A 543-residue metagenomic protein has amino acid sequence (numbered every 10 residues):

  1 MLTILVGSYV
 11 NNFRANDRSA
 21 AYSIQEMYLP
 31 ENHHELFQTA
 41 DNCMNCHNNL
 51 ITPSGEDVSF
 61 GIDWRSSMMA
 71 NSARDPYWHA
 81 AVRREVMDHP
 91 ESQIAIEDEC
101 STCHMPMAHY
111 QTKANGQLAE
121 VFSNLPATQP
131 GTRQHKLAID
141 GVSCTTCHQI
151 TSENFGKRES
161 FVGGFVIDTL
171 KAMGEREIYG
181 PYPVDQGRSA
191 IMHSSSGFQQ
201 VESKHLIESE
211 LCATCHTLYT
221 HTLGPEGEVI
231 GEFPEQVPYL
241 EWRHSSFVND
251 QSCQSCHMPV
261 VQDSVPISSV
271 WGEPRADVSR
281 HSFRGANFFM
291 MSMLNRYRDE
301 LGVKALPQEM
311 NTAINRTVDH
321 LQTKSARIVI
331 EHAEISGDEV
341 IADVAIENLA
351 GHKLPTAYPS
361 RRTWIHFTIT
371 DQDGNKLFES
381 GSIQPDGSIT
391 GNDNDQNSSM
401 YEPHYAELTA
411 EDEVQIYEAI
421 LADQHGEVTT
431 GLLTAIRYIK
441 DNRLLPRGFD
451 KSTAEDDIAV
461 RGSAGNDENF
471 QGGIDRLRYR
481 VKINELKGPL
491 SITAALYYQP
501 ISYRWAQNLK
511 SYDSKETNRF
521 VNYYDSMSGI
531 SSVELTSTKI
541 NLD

Functional and structural regions predicted by a protein language model:
L2-A21: Bacterial Sec-dependent signal peptides at the C-terminal "C-region" and cleavage site
N16-M27, T52-M87, Q117-A459, D467-Q471 (+2 more regions): Primarily the internal scaffold of c-type cytochrome electron-transfer domains, especially repeated/multiheme c-type
Y22-N45: N-terminal regions that are enriched for targeting/export leaders and immediately downstream pro/stem segments
H33-D41, Q93, E97, I139-G141 (+2 more regions): Residues immediately within or flanking Cys/His clusters that coordinate Zn2+ in small zinc-binding modules
D41-M44, S101, T145, A213: Extracellular secreted precursors and ectodomains with disulfide-bonded cysteine-rich loops/domains
W78-E99, H109: N-terminal catalytic scaffold of extracellular/periplasmic and nuclease hydrolases that process anionic headgroups
E97, T102-K113, N124: Conserved, well-structured interaction surfaces
K487-P489: Extracellular Ig-like/FN3 beta-sandwich strand-entry sites
